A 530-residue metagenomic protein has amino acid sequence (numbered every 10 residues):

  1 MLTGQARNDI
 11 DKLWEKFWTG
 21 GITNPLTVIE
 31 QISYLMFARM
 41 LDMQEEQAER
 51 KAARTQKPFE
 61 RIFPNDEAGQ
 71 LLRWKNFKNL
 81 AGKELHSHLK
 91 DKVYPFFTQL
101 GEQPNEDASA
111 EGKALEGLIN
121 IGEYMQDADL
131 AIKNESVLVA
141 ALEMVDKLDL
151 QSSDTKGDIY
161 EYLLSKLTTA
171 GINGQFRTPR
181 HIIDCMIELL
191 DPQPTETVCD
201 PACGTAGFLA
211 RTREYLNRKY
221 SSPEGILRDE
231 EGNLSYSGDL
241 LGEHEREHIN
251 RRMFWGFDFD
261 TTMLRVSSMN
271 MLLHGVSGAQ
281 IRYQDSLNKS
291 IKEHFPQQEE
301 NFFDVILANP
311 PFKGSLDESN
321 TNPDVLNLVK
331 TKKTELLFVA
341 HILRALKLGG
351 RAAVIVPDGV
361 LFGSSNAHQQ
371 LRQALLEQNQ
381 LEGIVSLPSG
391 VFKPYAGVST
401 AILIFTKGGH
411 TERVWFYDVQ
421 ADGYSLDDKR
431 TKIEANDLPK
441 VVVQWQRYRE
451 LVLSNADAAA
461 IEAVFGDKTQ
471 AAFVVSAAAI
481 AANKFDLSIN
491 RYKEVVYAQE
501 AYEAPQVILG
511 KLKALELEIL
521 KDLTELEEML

Functional and structural regions predicted by a protein language model:
M1-P194, Q280-K289, S386-G390, E412-Q420 (+2 more regions): Non-catalytic, mostly N-terminal accessory regions of nucleic-acid modification and defense proteins
V28, T331-F405: Conserved Class I SAM-dependent methyltransferase catalytic core
D42, T205, T261-T262, L287-N288 (+5 more regions): Conserved nucleotide-binding/hydrolysis micro-motifs of P-loop NTPases
Q175-V305, K313-S315, D324, K332 (+4 more regions): Conserved S-adenosyl-L-methionine
A210, R265, A308-P310, L336-A340 (+10 more regions): Feature representing long, continuous alpha-helical segments
R252-W255, K289-K292, T321-N327, S386-P388 (+1 more regions): Short beta-alpha connecting loops at secondary-structure transitions that line or flank enzyme active sites
F295-Q298, G397-I404, T431-N436: Short, surface-exposed amphipathic charged segments that create phosphate/polyanion-binding patches used for binding
K313-K330, E335, Q373-L375, A421 (+5 more regions): Accessory, often C-terminal, charged low-complexity segments
